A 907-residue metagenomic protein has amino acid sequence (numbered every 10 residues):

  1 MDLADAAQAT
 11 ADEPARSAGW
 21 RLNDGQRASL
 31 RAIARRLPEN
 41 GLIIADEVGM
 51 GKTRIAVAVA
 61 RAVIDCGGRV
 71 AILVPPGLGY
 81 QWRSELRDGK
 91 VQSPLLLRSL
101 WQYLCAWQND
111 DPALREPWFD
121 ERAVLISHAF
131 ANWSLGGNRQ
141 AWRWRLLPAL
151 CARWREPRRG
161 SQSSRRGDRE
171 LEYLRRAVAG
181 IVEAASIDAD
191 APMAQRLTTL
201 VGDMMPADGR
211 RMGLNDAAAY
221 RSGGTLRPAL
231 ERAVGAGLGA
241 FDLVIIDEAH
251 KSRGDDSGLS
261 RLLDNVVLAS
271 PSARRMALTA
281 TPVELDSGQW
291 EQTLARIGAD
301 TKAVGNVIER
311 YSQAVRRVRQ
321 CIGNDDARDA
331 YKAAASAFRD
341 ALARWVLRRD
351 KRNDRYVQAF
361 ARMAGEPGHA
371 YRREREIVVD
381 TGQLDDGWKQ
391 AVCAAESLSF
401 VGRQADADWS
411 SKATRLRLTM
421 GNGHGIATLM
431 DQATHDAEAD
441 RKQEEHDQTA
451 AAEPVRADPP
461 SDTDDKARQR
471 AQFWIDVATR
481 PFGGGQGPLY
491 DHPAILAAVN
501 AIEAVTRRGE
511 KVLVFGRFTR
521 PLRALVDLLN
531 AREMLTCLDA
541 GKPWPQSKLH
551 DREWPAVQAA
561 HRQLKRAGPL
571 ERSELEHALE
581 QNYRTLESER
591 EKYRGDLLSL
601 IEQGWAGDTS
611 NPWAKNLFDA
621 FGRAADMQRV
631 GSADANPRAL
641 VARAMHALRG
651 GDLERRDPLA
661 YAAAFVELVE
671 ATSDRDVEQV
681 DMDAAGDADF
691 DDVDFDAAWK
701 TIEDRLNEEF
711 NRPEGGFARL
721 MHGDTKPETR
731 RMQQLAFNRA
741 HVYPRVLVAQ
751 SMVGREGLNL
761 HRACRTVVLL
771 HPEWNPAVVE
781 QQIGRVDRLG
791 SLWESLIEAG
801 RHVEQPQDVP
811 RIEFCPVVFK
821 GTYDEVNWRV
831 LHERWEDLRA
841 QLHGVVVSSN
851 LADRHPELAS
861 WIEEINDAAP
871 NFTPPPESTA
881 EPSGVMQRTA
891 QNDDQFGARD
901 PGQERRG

Functional and structural regions predicted by a protein language model:
M1-I44, M50-R739, V748, V753-L758 (+1 more regions): Helicase motor interdomain insertion/brace
P271, A763-C764: Short, structured coil segments at secondary-structure junctions
L758-R762, V778: A short, glycine- and acidic-residue-rich donor-binding loop in the catalytic cores of nucleotide-sugar-dependent
V767: Substrate-binding groove of N-acetylhexosamine-processing glycoside hydrolases
L770-E773: Short beta->alpha connector loops at strand-helix junctions that form conserved, small/polar/Pro-enriched
N775-V803: Conserved SF2 helicase motif VI
